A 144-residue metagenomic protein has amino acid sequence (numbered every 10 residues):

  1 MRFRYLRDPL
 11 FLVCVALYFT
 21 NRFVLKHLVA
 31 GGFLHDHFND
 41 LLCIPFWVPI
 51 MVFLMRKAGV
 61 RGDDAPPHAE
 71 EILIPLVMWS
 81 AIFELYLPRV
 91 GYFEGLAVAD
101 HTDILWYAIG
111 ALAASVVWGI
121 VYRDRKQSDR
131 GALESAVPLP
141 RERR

Functional and structural regions predicted by a protein language model:
M1-E134, P138-E142: Bulky hydrophobic segments
